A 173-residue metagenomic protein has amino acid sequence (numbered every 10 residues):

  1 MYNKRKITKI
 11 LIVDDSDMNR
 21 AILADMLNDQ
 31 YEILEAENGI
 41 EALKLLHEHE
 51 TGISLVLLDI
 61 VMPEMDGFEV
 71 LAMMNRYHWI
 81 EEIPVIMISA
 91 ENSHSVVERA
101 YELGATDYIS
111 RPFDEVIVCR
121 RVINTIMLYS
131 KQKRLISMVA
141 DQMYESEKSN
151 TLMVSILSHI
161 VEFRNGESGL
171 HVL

Functional and structural regions predicted by a protein language model:
R5-T8, S16-E35: Two-component/phosphorelay signaling modules centered on CheY-like receiver
E35-L55: Acidic, metal-coordinating helix/loop segments flanking the phosphotransfer/catalytic sites of two-component signaling
M62: Receiver (REC) domain active-site loop signature in two-component systems and cognate sites in sensor histidine kinases
S95, F113-V122: C-terminal output helix
L128, R134-L173: Acidic/His-rich, divalent-metal-binding segments that scaffold phosphate/diphosphate chemistry
